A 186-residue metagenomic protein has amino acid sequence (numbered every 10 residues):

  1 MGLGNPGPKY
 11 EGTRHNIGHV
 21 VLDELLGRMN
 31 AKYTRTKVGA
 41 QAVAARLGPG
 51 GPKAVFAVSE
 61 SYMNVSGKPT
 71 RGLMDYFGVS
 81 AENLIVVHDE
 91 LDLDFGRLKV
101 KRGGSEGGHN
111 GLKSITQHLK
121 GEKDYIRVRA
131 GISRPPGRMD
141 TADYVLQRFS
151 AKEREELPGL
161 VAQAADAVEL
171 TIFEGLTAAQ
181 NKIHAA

Functional and structural regions predicted by a protein language model:
M1-G103, K113-V128, P135-D140, Q147 (+1 more regions): Nucleotide and nucleotide-moiety/phosphate-recognizing core
E106: Conserved TIR/SEFIR loop-to-helix hotspot centered on a Trp-containing motif with a nearby acidic residue
H109: Glycine-rich phosphate-binding loop at the start of an alpha helix
